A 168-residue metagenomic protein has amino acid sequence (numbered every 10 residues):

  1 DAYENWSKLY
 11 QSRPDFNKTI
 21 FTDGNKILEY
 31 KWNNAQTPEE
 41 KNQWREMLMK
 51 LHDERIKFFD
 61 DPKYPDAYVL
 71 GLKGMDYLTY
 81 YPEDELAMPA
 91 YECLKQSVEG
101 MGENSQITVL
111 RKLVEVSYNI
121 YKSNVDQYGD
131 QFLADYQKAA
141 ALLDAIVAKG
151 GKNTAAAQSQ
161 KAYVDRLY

Functional and structural regions predicted by a protein language model:
D1-Y168: Preference for long, solvent-exposed alpha-helical segments and helix-linker "stalks"
